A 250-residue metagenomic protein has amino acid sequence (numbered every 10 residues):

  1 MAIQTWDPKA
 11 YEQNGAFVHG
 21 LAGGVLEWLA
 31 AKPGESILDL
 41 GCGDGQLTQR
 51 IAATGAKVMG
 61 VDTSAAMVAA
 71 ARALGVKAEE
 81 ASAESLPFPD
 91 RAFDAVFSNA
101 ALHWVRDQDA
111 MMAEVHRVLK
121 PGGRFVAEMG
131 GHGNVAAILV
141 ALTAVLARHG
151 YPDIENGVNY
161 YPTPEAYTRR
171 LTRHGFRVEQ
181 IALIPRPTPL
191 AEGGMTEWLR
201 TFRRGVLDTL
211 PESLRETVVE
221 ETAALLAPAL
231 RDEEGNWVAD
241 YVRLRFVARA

Functional and structural regions predicted by a protein language model:
M1-E35, Q46-R50, M67-A70: Conserved class I S-adenosyl-L-methionine
S36-S85, A95, A110: Class I SAM-dependent methyltransferase SAM/SAH-binding core
A95-Q108: A short SAM/SAH-binding and catalytic strip from SAM-dependent methyltransferases
D109-R124: A short glycine-rich, Lys/Arg-flanked "PGG" loop and its adjoining helix->strand segment in the class I
R124-H149: Conserved class I S-adenosyl-L-methionine
Y160-H174: Short alpha-helix
H174, E179-E234: C-terminal helical/coil "lid" or tail adjacent to the Rossmann-like core of SAM-dependent
L244-A250: Core SAM-dependent methyltransferase catalytic element
